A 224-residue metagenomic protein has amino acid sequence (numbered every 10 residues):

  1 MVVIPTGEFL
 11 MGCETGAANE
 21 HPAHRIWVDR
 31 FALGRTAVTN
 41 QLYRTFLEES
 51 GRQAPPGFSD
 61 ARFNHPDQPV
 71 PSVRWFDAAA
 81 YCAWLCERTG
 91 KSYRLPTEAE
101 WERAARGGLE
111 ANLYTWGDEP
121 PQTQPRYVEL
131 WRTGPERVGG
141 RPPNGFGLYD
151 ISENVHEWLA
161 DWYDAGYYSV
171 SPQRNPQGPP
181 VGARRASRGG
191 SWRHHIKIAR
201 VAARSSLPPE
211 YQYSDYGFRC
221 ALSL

Functional and structural regions predicted by a protein language model:
M1-P55, V73-F76, S152-E153, A160 (+1 more regions): A short glycine-rich, aromatic-capped structural motif
I4, L10, E14-T15, F58-S205 (+1 more regions): Functional-site microenvironments in short loops/helix caps that host divalent-cation chemistry
H24, F31, F146, R185 (+1 more regions): Residue-level detector of short, conserved catalytic/binding motifs and their immediate flanks
S214-L224: Short, structured beta-strand segments at or near domain termini in extracellular proteins/domains
